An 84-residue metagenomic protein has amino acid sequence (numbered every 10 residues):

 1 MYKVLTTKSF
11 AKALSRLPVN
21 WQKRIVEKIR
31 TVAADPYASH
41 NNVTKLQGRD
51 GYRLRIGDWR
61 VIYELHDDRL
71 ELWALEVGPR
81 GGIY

Functional and structural regions predicted by a protein language model:
M1-L5, K12, R16-K23, R55-W59 (+1 more regions): Enriched for short, Lys/Arg-rich terminal
K8, A33-P36, L65-H66: N-terminal regions of proteins, emphasizing targeting and processing segments when present
K23-I29: Short amphipathic alpha-helical segments
R30-L54: A short, surface-exposed loop/turn module that caps and links secondary-structure elements
